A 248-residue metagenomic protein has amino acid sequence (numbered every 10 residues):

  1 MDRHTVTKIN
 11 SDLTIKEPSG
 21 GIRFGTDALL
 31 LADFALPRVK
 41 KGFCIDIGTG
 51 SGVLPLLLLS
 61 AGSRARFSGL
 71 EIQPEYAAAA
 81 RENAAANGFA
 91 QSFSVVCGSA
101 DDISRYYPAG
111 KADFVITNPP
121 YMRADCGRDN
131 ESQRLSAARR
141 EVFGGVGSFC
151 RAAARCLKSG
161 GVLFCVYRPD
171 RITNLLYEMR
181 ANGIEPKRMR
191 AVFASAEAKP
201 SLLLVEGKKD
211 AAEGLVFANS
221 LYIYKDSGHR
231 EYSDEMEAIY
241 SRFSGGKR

Functional and structural regions predicted by a protein language model:
M1-V39: Class I SAM-dependent transferase core
K16, S94-V96, K187-R190: General small-molecule cofactor/ligand-binding pocket signal
L31, N118, F149, G207: Residue-level signal for inorganic ion chemistry
D33-P108, F114-R128: Conserved SAM/SAH cofactor-binding pocket of Class I
P119-S148: Mobile active-site "lid"/loop adjacent to the S-adenosyl-L-methionine
F143-P200: Conserved Class I SAM-dependent methyltransferase catalytic core
K199-R248: SAM/dcSAM-binding transferase cores
